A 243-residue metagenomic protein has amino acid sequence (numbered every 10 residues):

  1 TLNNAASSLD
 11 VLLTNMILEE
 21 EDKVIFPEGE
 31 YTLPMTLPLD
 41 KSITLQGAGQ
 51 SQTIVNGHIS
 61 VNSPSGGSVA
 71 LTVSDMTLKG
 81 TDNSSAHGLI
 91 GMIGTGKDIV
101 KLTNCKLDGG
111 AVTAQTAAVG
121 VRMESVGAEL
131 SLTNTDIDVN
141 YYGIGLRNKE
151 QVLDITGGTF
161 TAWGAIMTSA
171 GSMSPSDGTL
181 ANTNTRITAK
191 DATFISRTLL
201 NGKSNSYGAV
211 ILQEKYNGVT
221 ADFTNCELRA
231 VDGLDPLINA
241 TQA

Functional and structural regions predicted by a protein language model:
T1-L9: Short, polar loop/linker segments at the starts of domains and inter-domain junctions
D10, E20-T44, G49-H58, L78 (+3 more regions): N-terminal extracellular ligand-recognition/capping segment immediately after the signal peptide
E30, G49, T77, K106 (+7 more regions): A structural signal for beta-strand register positions
I43-I93, K106-V119, K190, S196-T198: Right-handed parallel beta-helix/beta-spiral solenoid domain characteristic of secreted/periplasmic
T44-G47, L71-D75, I99-N104, E129-N134 (+5 more regions): All-beta strand scaffolds that present successive hydrophobic residues in beta-strands
Q52, G80, G109, A114 (+7 more regions): Residues in short coils/turns that link rungs of repeat/solenoid architectures in beta-rich domains
H58-S60, A70, S85-G91, A117-R122 (+8 more regions): Structural detector of coil-to-beta-strand junctions
S196-R197, G202-A243: Predominantly polar beta-repeat domains that present long G/T/S/D/N-rich surfaces used to bind, process, or adhere
